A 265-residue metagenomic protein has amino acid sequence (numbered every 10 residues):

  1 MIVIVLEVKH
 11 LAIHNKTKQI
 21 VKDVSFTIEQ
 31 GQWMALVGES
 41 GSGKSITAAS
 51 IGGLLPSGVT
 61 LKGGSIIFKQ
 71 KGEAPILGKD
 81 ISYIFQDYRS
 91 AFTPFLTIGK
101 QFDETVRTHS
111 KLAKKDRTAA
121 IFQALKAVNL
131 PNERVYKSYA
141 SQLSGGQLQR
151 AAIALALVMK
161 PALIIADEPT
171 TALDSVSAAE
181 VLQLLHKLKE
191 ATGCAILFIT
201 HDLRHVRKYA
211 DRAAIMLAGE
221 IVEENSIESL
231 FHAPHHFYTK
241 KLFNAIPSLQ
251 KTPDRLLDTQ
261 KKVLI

Functional and structural regions predicted by a protein language model:
V37-E39: The feature captures the beta-strand-to-loop junction immediately N-terminal to the Walker
Y139-L143, Q147: Conserved ABC ATPase signature
V158-A162: A short, proline-enriched helix->beta-strand linker immediately N-terminal to the Walker B motif in ABC-type P-loop
V206-K208: A short, surface-exposed alpha-helical micro-motif characterized by mixed small hydrophobic and charged/polar residues
S226-I265: Short catalytic/signature loops enriched in Gly
